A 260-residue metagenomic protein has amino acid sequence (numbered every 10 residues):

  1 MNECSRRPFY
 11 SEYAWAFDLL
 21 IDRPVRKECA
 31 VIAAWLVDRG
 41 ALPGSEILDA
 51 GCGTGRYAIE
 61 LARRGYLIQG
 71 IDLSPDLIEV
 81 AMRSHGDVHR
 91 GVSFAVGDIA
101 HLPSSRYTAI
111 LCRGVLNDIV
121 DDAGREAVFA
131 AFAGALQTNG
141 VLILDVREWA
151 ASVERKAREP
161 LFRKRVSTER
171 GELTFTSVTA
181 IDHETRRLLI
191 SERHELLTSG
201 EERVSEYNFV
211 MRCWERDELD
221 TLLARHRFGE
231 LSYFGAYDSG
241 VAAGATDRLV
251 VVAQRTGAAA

Functional and structural regions predicted by a protein language model:
M1-P43: Conserved class I S-adenosyl-L-methionine
G44-G51: Conserved class I S-adenosyl-L-methionine
G55-A100: Class I SAM-dependent methyltransferase SAM/SAH-binding core
L102-I110: A short acidic, Gly/Pro-enriched loop at the edge of an enzyme's catalytic core that lines a small-molecule cofactor
C112-V115: A short beta-strand submotif of the Rossmann-like class I SAM-dependent methyltransferase core that lines
E126-T138: A short glycine-rich, Lys/Arg-flanked "PGG" loop and its adjoining helix->strand segment in the class I
I143-E218: SAM-dependent methyltransferase
V210-A260: C-terminal lobe and adjacent flexible extensions of AdoMet/dcAdoMet transferase-like proteins
